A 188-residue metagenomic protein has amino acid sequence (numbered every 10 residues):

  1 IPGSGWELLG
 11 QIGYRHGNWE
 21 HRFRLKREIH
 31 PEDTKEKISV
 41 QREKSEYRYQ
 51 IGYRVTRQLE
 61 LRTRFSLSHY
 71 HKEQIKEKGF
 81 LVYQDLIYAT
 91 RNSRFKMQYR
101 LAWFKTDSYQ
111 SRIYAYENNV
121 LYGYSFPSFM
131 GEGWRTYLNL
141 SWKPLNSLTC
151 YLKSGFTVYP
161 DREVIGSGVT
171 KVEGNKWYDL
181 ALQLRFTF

Functional and structural regions predicted by a protein language model:
I1-F188: Exposed, low-structure sequence patches enriched in small/polar residues
